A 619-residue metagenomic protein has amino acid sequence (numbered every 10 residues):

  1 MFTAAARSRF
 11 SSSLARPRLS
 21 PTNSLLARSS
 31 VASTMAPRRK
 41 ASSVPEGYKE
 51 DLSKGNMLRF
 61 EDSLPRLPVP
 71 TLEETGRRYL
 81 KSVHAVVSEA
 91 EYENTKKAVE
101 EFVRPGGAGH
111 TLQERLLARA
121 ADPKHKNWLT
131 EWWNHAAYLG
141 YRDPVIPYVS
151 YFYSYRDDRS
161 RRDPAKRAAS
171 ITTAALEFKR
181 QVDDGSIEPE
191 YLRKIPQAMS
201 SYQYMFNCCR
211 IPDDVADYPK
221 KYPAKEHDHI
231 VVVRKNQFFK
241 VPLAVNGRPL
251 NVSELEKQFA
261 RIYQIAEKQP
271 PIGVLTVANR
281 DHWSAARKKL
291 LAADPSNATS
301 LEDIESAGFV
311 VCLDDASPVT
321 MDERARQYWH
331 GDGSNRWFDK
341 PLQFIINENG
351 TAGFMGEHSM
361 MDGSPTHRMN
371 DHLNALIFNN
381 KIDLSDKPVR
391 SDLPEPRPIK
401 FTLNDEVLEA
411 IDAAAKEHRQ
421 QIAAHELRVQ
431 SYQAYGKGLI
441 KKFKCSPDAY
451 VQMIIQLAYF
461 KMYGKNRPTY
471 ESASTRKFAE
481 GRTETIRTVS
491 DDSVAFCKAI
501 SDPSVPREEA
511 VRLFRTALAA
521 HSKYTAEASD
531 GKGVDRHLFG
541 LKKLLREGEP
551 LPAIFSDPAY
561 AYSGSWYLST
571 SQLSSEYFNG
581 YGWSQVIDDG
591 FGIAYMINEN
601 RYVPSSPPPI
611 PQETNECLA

Functional and structural regions predicted by a protein language model:
M1-L19: N-terminal chloroplast transit peptides
F2, L25-K340, E348-G350, E357 (+1 more regions): Long, Pro/Ser/Thr-rich low-complexity/intrinsically disordered regulatory tracts in eukaryotic proteins
